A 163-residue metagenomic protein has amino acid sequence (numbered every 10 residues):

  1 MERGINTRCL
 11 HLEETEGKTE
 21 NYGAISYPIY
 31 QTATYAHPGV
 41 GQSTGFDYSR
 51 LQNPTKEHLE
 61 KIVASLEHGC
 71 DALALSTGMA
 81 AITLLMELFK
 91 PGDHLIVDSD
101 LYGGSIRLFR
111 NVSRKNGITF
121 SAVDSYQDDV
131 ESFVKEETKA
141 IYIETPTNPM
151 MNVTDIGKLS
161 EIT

Functional and structural regions predicted by a protein language model:
M1-N53, L59-I62: N-terminal "arm"/small-domain region of PLP-dependent enzymes with the aminotransferase-like
I5, S26, P54, H58 (+4 more regions): Conserved active-site and cofactor/substrate-binding residues in soluble primary-metabolism enzymes
N21-A24, A64-L66, L88, F133-K135: Solvent-exposed alpha-helices and their adjacent loops that cap or buttress functional pockets in soluble metabolic
G23, V63, A81, L95 (+2 more regions): Buried hydrophobic positions in well-ordered alpha/beta secondary-structure cores of metabolic enzymes
T34-T83, E87-L88, G104-N111: Conserved N-terminal alpha-helix of the aminotransferase class I/II PLP-enzyme fold
E60, L85-M86, G92, V130 (+1 more regions): Generic hydrophobic/aromatic pocket-lining and core-packing "Φ" positions
F89-T145, E161-I162: PLP-dependent aminotransferase-like
T147-T163: Active-site core of PLP-dependent enzymes with the aminotransferase class I/II
